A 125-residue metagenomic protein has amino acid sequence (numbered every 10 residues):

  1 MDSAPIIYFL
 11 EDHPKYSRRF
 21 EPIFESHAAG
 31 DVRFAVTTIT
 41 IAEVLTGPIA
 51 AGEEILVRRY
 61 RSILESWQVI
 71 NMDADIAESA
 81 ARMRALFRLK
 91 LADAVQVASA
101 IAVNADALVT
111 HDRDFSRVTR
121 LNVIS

Functional and structural regions predicted by a protein language model:
M1, A35-V36, N71, L91 (+1 more regions): Short beta-strand scaffold positions
M1-A35, P48-S62, R113: Short, well-structured N-terminal submotif of metal-dependent ribonuclease cores
S3, T38, A74, D93-V97: Conserved glycosyltransferase catalytic-site signature
D12, E65-L86: Acidic catalytic patch
I23-S26, V97-S125: Acidic, PIN/NYN-like endoribonuclease modules and their adjacent C-terminal/linker elements
A29-F34, S66-Q68, N104-A107: Short active-site oxyanion
